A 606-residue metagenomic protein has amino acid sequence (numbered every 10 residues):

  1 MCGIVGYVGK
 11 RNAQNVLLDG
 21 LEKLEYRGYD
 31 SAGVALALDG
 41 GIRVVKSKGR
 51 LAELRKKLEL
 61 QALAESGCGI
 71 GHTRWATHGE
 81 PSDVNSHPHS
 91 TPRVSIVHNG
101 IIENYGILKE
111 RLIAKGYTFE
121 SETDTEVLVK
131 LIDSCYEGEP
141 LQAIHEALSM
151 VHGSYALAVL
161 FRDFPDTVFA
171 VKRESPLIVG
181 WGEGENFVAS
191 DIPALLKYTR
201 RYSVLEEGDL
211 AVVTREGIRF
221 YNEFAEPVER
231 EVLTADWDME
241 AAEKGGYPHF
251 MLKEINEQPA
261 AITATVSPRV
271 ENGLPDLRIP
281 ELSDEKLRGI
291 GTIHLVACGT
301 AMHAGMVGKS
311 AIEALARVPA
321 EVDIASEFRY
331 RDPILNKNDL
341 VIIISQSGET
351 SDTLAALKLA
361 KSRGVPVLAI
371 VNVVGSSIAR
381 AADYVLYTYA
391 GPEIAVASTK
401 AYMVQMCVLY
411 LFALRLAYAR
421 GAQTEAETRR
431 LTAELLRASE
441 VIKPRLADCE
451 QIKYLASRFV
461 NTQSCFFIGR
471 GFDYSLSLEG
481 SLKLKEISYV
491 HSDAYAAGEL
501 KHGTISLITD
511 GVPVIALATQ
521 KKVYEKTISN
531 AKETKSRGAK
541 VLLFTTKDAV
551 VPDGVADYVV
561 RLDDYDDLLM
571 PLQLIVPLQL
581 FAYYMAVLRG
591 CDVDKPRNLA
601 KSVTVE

Functional and structural regions predicted by a protein language model:
M1-K244, P248, E257-T292, Y330 (+5 more regions): Conserved short alpha-helical segments that host acidic/polar catalytic motifs at enzyme active sites
V44, D163-F164, S175-L177, E183-G184 (+3 more regions): A SIS-like phosphosugar-recognition module
